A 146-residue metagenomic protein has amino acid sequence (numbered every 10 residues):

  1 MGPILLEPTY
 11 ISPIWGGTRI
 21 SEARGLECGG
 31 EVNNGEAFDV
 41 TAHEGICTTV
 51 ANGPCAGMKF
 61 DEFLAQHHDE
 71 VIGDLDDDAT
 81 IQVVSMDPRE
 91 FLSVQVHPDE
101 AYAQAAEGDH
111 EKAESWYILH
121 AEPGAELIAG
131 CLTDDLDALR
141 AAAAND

Functional and structural regions predicted by a protein language model:
M1-D134: Transition-metal
D135-D146: Active-site glycine-rich loop that binds ribose-phosphate moieties when present
